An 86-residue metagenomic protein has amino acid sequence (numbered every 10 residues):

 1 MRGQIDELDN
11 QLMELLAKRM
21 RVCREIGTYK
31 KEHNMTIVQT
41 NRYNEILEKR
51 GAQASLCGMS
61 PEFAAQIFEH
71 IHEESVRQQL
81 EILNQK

Functional and structural regions predicted by a protein language model:
M1-K86: Domain-level signature for soluble enzymes in the chorismate/prephenate branch of the shikimate pathway
